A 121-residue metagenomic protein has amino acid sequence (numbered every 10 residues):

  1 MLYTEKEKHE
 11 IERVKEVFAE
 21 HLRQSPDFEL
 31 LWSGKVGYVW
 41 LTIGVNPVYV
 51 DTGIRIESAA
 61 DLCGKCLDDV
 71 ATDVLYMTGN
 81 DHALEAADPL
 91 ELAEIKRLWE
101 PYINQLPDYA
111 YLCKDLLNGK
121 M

Functional and structural regions predicted by a protein language model:
M1-H9, R97, D115-M121: Short intrinsically disordered terminal tails
L2-W32: Negatively charged, low-complexity tracts enriched in Asp/Glu with abundant Ser/Thr
K8-E12, A19, N46, E100 (+1 more regions): Intrinsically disordered and other compositionally biased segments
F18, L22, P26, T78 (+3 more regions): Generic secondary-structure transition motif, activating predominantly at the C-termini of alpha-helices
S33-D108: Acidic, low-complexity, intrinsically disordered interaction modules
A110-C113: Generic L/I/V-rich hydrophobic alpha-helical segments across diverse proteins
